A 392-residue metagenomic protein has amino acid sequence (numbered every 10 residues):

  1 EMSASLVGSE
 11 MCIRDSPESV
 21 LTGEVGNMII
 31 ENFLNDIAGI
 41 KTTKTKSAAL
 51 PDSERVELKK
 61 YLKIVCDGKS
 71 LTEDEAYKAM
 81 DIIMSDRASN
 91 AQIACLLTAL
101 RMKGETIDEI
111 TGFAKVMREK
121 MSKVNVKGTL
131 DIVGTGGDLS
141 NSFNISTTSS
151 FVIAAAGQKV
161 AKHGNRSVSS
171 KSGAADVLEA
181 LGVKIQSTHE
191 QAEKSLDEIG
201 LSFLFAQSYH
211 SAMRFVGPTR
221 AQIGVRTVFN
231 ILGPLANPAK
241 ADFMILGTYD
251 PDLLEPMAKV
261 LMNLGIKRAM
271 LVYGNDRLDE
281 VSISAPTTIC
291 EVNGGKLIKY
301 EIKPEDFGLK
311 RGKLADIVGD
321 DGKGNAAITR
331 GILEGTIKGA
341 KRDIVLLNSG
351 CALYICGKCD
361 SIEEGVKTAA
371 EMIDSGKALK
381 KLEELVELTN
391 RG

Functional and structural regions predicted by a protein language model:
E1-I13: Short, small-residue-biased leader/transition segments that mark boundaries at the very start of proteins
S16, G137, G233: Active-site glycine-centered loops adjacent to acidic/histidine catalytic or metal-binding residues that shape
P17-P51: Acyltransferase
V25, I29, I145-S149, G173-A174 (+3 more regions): Catalytic-loop motifs flanking and including active-site residues across diverse enzymes
P51-S142, A154-A156, V160, R311-G319 (+4 more regions): Acidic, glycine/proline-rich low-complexity segments that act as flexible tails and inter-domain linkers
L97, F143-I199: A glycine-rich phosphate/pyrophosphate-binding beta-strand-loop-alpha-helix module
E119-S122, S142, G157, E179-Q186 (+1 more regions): Glycine-rich anion-binding loops and their surrounding alpha/beta cores
G134-L139, G164-S170, Y209, N275-D276: Acidic, glycine-rich active-site loops and adjacent beta-strand->loop/helix elements that engage anionic groups
